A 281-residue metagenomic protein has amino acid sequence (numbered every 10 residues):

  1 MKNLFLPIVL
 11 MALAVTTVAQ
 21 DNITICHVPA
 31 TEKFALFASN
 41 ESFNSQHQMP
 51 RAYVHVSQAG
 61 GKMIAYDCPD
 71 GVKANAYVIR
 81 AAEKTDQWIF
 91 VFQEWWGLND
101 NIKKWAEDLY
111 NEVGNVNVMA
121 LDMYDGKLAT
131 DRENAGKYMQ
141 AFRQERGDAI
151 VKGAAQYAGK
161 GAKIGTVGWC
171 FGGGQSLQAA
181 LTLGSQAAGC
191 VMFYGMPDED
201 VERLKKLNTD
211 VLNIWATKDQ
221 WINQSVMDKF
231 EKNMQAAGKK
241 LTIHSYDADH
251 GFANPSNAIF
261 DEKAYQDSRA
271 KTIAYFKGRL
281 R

Functional and structural regions predicted by a protein language model:
N22-Q58, K62-A158: Serine-hydrolase catalytic machinery in alpha/beta-hydrolase-like enzymes
W105, N223-N233: Short alpha-helix in the alpha/beta-hydrolase fold that links the catalytic acid
A158-W169: Alpha/beta-hydrolase fold nucleophile elbow
G168-G172, S176: Gly/Ala-rich beta-loop-alpha elbow adjacent to hydrolase catalytic centers
S185-M196: A conserved short beta-strand
L207, N213-W215: Short beta-strand/loop motif that positions the catalytic acidic residue of the alpha/beta-hydrolase fold
K218-I222: Acidic catalytic loop of the alpha/beta-hydrolase fold
Q235-R281: C-terminal catalytic histidine-bearing segment of alpha/beta-hydrolase fold enzymes
